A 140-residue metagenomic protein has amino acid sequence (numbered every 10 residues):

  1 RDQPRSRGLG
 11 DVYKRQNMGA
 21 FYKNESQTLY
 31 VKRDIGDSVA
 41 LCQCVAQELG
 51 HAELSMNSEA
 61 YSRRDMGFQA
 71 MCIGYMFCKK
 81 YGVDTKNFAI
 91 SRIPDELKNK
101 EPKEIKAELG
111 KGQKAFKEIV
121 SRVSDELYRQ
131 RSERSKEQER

Functional and structural regions predicted by a protein language model:
D2, V31, A60: Short, flexible active-site loop motifs that bind/organize anionic cofactors or intermediates
D2-Y13: Single conserved hydrophobic/aromatic residue that forms the stacking wall/gate of nucleotide- or nucleobase-binding
P4-R5, E53, S132, R140: Compositionally biased, intrinsically disordered low-complexity segments enriched in polar/proline residues
D11-C42, A52-M56: Active-site scaffold of zinc-dependent metalloenzymes
I35, L49-R64, F77: Catalytic Zn2+-binding segment of zinc metalloproteases
V39-C42, R64-Q69: Alpha-helical scaffolds flanking conserved acidic
V45-L54, Q69, I73: Active-site His/Glu-centered metal-binding helix of metallohydrolases
Y75-R140: Long, well-structured alpha-helical subdomains associated with metal-dependent extracellular/ecto-lumenal hydrolases
